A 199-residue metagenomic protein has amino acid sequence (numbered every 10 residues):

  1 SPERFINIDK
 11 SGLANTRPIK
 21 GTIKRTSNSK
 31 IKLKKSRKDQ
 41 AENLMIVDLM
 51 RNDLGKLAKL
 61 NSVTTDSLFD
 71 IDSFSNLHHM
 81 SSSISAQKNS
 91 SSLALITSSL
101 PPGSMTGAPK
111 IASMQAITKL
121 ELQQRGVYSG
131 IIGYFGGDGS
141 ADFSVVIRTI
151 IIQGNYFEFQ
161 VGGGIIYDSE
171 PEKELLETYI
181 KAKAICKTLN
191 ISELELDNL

Functional and structural regions predicted by a protein language model:
S1-L199: Extended alpha-helical targeting/anchoring segments, especially N-terminal organellar/secretory targeting helices
